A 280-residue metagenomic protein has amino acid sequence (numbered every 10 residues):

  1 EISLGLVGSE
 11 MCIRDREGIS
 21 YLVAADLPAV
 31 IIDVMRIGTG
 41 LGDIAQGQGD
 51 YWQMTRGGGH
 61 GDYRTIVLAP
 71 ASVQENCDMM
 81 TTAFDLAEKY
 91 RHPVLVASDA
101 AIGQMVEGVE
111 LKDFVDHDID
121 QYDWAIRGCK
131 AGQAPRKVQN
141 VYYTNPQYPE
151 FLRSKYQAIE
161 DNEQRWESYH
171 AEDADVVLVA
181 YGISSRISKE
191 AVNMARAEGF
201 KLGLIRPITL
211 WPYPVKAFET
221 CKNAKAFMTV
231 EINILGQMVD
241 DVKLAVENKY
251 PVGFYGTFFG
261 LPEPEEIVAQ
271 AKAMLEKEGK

Functional and structural regions predicted by a protein language model:
E1-G8, C12-I13: Single conserved hydrophobic/aromatic residue that forms the stacking wall/gate of nucleotide- or nucleobase-binding
D15-P70, I119: N-terminal alpha/beta PP-like core and its mobile active-site loop of ThDP/TPP-dependent enzymes
D15-S20, G40-G47, D78-T81, M105-K112 (+2 more regions): Short acidic, glycine/serine/threonine-rich loops at helix termini
A45-A100, G279: Conserved thiamine diphosphate
R91-S168: Conformationally flexible catalytic loops at phosphate/diphosphate-handling active centers
R165-K201, I205, W211-A217: Redox- and metal-dependent alpha/beta enzyme cores, enriched for Fe-S-associated oxidoreductases and cofactor-handling
V230-K280: Peripheral docking tails and interdomain loops at the edges of cofactor- or intermediate-handling domains
